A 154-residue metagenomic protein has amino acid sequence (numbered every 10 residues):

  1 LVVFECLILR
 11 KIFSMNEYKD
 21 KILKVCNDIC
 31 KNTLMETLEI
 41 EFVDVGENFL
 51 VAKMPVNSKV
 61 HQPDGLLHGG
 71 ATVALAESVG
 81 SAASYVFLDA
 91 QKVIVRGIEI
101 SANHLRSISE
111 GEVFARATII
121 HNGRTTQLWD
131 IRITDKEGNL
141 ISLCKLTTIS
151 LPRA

Functional and structural regions predicted by a protein language model:
L1-V2: Hydrophobic alpha-helical membrane-insertion segments
K11-A154: Terminal targeting signals and extreme-terminal segments of soluble enzymes
